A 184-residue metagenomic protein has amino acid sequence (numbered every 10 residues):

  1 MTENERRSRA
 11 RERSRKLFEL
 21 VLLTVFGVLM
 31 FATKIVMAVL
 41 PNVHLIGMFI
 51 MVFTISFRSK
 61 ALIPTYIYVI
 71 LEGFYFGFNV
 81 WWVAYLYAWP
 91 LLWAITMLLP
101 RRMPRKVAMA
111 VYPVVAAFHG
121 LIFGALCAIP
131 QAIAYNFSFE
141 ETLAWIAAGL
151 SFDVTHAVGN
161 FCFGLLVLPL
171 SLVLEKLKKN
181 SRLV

Functional and structural regions predicted by a protein language model:
T2-S56, K60-Y68: Hydrophobic transmembrane alpha-helices
V21, V25, L29-A32, I67 (+9 more regions): Lipid-exposed faces of alpha-helical membrane segments in multi-pass integral membrane proteins
F31-H44, I67-R102: Interfacial aromatic-anchored transmembrane helix boundaries in multi-pass membrane proteins
I55-R58, I95-P104, L170-K178: Structural signal for the C-terminal ends of transmembrane alpha-helices and the immediately following loop
K60, Y85-I95, T155, G159 (+1 more regions): Core segments of alpha-helical transmembrane spans in multipass integral membrane proteins
W82-V83, R105-V184: Membrane-embedded alpha-helical hairpins and interfacial helices in multi-pass inner-membrane proteins
